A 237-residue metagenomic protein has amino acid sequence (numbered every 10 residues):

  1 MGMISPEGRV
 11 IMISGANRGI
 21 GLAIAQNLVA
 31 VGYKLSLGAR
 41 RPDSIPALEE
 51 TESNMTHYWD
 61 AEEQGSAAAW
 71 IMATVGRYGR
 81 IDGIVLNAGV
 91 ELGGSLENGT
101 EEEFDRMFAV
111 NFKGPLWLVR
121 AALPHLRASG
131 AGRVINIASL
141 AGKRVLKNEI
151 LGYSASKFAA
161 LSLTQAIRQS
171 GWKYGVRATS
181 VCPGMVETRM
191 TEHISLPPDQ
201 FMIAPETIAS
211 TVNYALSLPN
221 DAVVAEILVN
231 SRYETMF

Functional and structural regions predicted by a protein language model:
N17-R18: Conserved glycine-rich cofactor-binding loop
V31-A47: Conserved glycine-rich Rossmann-like NAD(P)H-binding loop of the short-chain dehydrogenase/reductase
S95-L96, T100-F108: Substrate-binding pocket helix/loop in short-chain dehydrogenase/reductase
V119, S156: Active-site helix of classical SDR
S139: Residue(s) in the substrate-gating loop at a strand-loop-helix junction that position the organic substrate next
R144-V145, A166-V176: Active-site-adjacent segment of SDR/Rossmann-fold oxidoreductases
K173-V176, S180, P197-F237: C-terminal helical subdomain
